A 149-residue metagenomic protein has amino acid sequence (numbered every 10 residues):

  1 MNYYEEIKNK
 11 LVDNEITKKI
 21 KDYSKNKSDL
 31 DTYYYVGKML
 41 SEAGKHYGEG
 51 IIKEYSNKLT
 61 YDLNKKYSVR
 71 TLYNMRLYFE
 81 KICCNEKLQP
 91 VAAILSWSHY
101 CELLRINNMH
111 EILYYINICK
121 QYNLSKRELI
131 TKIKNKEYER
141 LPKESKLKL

Functional and structural regions predicted by a protein language model:
M1-L149: Basic, low-complexity intrinsically disordered segments
